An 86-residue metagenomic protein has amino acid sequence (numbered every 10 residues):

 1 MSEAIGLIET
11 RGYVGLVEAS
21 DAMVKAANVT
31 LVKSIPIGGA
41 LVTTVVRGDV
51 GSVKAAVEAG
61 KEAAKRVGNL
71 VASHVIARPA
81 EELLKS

Functional and structural regions predicted by a protein language model:
M1-S86: Terminal helix-to-tail segments of small alpha-helical proteins
